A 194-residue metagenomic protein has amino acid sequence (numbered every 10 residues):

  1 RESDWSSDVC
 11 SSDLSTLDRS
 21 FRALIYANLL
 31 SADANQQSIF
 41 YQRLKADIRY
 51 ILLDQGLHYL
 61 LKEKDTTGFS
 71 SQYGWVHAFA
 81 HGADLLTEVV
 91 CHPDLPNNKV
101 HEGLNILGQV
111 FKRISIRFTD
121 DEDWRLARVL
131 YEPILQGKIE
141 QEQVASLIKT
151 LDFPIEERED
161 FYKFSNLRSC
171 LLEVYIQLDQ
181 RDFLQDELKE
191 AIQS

Functional and structural regions predicted by a protein language model:
R1, N35-L53, S70-S71, H92-V100 (+1 more regions): HEAT/armadillo-like alpha-solenoid scaffolds in large eukaryotic assembly and transport factors
E2-C10: Single conserved hydrophobic/aromatic residue that forms the stacking wall/gate of nucleotide- or nucleobase-binding
S6-S7, I48-D65, I106-K112, L151-I155: Long, well-ordered core segments of solenoidal/helical folds
R19, Y26, L30, F79 (+2 more regions): Hydrophobic core/packing positions within alpha-helical solenoid repeats
N28-Q36, Y59, E63, E88-P93 (+2 more regions): Residue-level signature of the C-terminal ends
T66-Q109: Hydrophobic, aromatic-enriched interface-forming segments
G108-S194: C-terminal interaction module
